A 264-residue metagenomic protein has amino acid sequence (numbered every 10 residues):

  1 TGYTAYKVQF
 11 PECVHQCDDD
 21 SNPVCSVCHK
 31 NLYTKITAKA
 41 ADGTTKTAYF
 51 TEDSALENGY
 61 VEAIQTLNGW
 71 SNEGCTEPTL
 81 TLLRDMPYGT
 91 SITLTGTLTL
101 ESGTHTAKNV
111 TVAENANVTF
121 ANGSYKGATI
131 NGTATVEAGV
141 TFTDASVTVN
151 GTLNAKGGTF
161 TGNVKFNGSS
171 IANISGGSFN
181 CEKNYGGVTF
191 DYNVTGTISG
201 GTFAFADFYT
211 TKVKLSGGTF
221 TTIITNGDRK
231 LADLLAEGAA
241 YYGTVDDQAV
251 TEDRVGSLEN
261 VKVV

Functional and structural regions predicted by a protein language model:
T1-K35, D233-L235: Thrombospondin type-1
G2-E12, Q248, E252-V264: A recurrent domain-boundary module in secreted/ectodomain proteins
Q9-C13, S26-K30, G103-T106, S124 (+2 more regions): Secondary-structure transition/turn motif
H15-C17, P23-C28, A55, L100 (+2 more regions): Extracellular/surface recognition and adhesion modules
C17-N22, S71-N72, Y88: Serine/threonine-rich, repeat-prone extracellular segments and beta-strand-based repeat modules of secreted/surface
T34-L83, A249, V255, V263: Acidic Gly/Asp/Thr-rich repetitive segments characteristic of extracellular carbohydrate-active and adhesion proteins
A40-A41, C75-P87, G96-D207, T211-K212 (+3 more regions): Extracellular beta-strand-rich, repetitive "passenger/adhesive" scaffolds that bind or process carbohydrates
K183-Y185, T225-A236: Acidic/polar low-complexity surface segments
